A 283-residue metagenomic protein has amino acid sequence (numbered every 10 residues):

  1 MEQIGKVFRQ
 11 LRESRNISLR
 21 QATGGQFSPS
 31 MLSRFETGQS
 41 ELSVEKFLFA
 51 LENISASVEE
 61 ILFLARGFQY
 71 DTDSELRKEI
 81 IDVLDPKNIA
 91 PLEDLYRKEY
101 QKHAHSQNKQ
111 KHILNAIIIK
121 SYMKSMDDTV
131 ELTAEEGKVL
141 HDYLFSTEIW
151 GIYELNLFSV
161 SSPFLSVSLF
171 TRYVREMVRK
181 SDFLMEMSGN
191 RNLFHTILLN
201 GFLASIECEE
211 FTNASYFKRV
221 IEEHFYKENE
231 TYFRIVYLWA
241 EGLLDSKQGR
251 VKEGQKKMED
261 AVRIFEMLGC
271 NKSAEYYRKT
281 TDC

Functional and structural regions predicted by a protein language model:
M1-S14: A short, Lys/Arg-rich alpha-helix, primarily the initiator
V7, K46, K78, H112-M123 (+4 more regions): "A position-specific structural signal for the A-helix of alpha-solenoid helical repeats
N16-S33: Short alpha-helical DNA-recognition segment
E45-E60: DNA major-groove recognition helix of helix-turn-helix/homeodomain DNA-binding modules
F63-P91, E259, R263: Short, charged recognition helix plus adjacent turn of helix-turn-helix-like nucleic-acid-binding domains
R66-R77, Q107-N115, I149-L157, S188-T196 (+2 more regions): Alpha-solenoid helical repeat architecture
Y96-A104, K138-F145, V178-M185, K218-K227 (+1 more regions): Amphipathic alpha-helical segments of tetratricopeptide repeats
Y100-E207: Mid-protein regulatory/catalytic core that forms ligand/cofactor-binding pockets and protein-protein interaction
